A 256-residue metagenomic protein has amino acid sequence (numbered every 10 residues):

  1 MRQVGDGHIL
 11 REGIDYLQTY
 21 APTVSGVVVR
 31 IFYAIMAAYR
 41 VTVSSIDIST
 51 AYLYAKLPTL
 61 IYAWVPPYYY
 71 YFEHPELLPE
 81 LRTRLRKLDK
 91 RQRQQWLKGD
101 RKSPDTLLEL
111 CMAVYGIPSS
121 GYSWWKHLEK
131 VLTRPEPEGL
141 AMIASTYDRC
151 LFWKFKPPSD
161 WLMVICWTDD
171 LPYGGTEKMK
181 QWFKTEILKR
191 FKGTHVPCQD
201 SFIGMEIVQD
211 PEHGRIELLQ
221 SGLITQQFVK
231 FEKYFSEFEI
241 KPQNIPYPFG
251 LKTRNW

Functional and structural regions predicted by a protein language model:
M1-W256: Long, low-complexity, charge-biased intrinsically disordered regions
